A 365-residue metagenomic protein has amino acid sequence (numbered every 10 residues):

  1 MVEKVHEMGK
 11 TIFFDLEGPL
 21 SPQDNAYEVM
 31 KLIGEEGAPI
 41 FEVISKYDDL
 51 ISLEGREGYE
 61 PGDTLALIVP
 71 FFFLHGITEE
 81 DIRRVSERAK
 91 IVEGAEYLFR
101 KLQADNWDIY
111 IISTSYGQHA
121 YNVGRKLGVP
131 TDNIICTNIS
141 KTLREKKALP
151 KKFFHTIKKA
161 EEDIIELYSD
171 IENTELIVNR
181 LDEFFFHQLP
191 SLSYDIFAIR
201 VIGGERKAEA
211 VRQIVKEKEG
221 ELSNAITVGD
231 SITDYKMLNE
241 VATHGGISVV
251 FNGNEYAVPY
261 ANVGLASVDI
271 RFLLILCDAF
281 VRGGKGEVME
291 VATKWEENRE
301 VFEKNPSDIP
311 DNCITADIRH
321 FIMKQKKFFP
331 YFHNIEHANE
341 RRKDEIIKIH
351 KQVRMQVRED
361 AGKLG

Functional and structural regions predicted by a protein language model:
V2-E3, E93, Y97, S115-G365: C-terminal cap/substrate-recognition subdomain and adjoining C-terminal extension of metal-dependent phosphatase-like
V2-K152, G264, V268, H333 (+3 more regions): Alpha-helical substrate-recognition element adjacent to the catalytic core
